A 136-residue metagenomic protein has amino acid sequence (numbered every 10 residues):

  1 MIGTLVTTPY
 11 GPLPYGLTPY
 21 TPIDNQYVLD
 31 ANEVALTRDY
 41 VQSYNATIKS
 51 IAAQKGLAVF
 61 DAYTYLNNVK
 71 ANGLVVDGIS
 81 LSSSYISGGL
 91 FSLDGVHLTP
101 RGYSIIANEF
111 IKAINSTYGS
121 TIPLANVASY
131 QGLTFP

Functional and structural regions predicted by a protein language model:
M1-A35, K49-V96: Mobile gating loops/cap/lid regions near enzyme active sites that modulate substrate access
N32, L36-D39, S43, T47 (+2 more regions): Extracytoplasmic/secreted proteins, especially bacterial periplasmic and envelope-associated proteins
T47-K55, V69, E109-S120: Structured segments of extracytoplasmic/periplasmic soluble domains in secreted or envelope-associated proteins
S82-F135: Histidine-centered active-site loop/cap adjacent to the catalytic His in serine esterases/O-acetyl transfer systems
